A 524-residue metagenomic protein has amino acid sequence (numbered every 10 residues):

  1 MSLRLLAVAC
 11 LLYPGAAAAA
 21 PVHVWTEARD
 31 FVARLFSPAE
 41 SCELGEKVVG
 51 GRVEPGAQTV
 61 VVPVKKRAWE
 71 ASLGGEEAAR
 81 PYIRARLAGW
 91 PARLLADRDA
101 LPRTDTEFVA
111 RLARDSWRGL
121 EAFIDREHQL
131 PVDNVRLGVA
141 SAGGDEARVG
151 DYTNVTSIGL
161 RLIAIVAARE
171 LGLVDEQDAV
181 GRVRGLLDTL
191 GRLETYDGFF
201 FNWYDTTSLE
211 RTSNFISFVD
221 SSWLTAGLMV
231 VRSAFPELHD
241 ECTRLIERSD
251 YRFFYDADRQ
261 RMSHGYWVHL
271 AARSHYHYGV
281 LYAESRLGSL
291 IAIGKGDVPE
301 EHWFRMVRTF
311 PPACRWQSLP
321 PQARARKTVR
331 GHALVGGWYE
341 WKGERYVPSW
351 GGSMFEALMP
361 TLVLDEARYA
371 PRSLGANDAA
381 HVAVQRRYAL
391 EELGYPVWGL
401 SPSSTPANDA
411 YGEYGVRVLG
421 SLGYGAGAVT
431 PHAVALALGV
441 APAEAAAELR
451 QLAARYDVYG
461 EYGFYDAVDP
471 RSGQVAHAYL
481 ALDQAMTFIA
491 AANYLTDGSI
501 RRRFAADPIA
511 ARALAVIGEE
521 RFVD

Functional and structural regions predicted by a protein language model:
S2-V8: Sec-dependent signal peptide recognition, specifically the positively charged N-region followed immediately by
A17-A19: Boundary at the C-terminal end of the N-terminal hydrophobic targeting segment
H23-A33, S37-G45: Extracellular carbohydrate-recognition regions
V61-D524: Ser/Thr/Asn(+Pro)-rich, low-complexity disordered segments
